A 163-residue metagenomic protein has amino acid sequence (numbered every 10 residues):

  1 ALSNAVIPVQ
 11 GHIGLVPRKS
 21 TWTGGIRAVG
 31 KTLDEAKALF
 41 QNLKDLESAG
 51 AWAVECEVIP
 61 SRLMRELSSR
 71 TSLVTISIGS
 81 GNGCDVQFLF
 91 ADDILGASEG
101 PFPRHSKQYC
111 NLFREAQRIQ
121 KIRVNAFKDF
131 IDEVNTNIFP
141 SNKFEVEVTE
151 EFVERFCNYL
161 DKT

Functional and structural regions predicted by a protein language model:
A1-T163: Alpha/beta enzyme core
